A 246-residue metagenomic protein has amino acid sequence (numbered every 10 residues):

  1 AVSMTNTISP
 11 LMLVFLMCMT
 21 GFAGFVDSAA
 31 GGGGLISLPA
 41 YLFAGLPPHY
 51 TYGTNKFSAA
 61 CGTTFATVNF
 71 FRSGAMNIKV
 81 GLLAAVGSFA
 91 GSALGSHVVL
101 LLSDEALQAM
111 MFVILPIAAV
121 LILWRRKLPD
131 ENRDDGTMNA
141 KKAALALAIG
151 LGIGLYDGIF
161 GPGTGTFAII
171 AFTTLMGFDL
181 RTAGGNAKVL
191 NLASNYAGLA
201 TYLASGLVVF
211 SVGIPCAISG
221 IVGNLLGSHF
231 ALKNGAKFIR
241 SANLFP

Functional and structural regions predicted by a protein language model:
A1-P47, R133-G184: Selected transmembrane alpha-helices and immediately adjacent juxtamembrane segments of polytopic inner-membrane
L13, K56, M111-L115, A119 (+2 more regions): Residues within membrane-spanning alpha-helices of integral membrane proteins, especially the hydrophobic core/packing
F43, P48, G87-A93, A118 (+3 more regions): Small-residue-rich segments of transmembrane alpha-helices in multi-pass membrane proteins, especially helix faces
L46-N55, K79-L83, G177-K188: Membrane-interface alpha-helices at helix entry/exit sites of multi-pass transporters
G53-A106, M110-V113, N195-F238: Selective hydrophobic functional segments
I78-G87, M111, D135-N139, G185-L190 (+1 more regions): Cytoplasmic-side transmembrane-helix entry/capping segments in multi-pass membrane proteins
L115-P129: C-terminal membrane-cytosol helix-exit motif in multi-pass small-molecule transporters
